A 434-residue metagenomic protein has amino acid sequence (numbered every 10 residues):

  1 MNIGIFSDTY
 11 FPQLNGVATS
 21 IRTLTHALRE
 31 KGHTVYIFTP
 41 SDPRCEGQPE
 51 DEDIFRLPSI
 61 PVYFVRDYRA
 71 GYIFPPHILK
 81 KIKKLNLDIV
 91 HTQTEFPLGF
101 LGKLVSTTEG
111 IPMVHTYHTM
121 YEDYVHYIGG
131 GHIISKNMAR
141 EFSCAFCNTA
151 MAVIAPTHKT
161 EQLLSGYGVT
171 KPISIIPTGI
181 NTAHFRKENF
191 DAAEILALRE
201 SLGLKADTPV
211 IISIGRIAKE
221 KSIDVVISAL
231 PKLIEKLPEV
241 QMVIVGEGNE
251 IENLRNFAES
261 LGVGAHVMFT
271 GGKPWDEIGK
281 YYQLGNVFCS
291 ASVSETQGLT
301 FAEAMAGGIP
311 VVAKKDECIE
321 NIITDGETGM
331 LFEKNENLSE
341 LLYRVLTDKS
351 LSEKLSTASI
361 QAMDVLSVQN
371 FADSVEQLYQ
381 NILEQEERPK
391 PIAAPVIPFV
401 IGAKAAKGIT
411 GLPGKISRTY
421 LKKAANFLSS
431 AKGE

Functional and structural regions predicted by a protein language model:
M1-P58, F399, A403-E434: N-terminal subdomain of nucleotide-sugar transferases
T19, P209-E235, M242, N249-R255: A conserved mid-protein helix/loop that constitutes part of the nucleotide-sugar donor-binding site
T39, D53-P58, K136, R140-E194 (+1 more regions): Donor nucleotide-sugar binding/catalytic pocket of nucleotide-sugar-dependent glycosyltransferases
I82, F146-C147, G272-K273, K280-G285: Short alpha-helical donor nucleotide-sugar binding micro-motif in glycosyltransferases
N253-K273: Nucleotide-activated donor-binding/catalytic signature segment of Leloir-type glycosyltransferases, i.e., the conserved
V293: Aromatic "clamp/platform" in nucleotide-sugar-dependent glycosyltransferases that forms part of the donor/acceptor
P310-A313: Short hydrophobic beta-strand element within catalytic cores of glycosyltransferases and related nucleotide-activated
T324-G326, M330-E336, R344-S350: Conserved acidic donor-binding segment of nucleotide-sugar-dependent glycosyltransferases
